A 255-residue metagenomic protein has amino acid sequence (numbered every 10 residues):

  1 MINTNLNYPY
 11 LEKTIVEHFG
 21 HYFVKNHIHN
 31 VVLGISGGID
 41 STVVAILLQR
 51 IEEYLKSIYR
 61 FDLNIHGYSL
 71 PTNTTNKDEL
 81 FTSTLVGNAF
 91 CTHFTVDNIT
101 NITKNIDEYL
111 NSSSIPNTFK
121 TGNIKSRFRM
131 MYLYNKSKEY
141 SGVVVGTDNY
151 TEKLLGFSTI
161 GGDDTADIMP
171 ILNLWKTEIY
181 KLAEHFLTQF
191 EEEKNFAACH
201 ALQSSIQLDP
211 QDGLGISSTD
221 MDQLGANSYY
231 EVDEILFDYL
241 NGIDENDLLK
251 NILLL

Functional and structural regions predicted by a protein language model:
M1-S158, A183: ATP-dependent adenylation/nucleotidyltransferase module used to activate substrates
Y22, I51, Y109, L174 (+2 more regions): Change "in soluble alpha/beta enzymes" to "in soluble alpha/beta proteins
F61-N64, K125-R129, V143, T147-S228: Catalytic subdomain that performs nucleotidyl-dependent activation
T100, T177-Y180, N246: Residues in well-ordered alpha-helical elements
T151, G242-E245: Short, glycine-/Ser/Thr-/acidic-enriched flexible segments
S228-D238: Short alpha-helical "packing" element that flanks the helix-turn-helix/winged-helix DNA-binding module
D244-L255: Intrinsic disorder and flexible/low-complexity segments
